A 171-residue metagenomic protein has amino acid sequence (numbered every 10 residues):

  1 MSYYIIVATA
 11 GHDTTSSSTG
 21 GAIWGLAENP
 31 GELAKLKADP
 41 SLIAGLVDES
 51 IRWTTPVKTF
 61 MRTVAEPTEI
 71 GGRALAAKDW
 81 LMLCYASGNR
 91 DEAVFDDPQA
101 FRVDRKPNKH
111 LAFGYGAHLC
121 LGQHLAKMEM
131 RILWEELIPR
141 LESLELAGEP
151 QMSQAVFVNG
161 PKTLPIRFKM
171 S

Functional and structural regions predicted by a protein language model:
M1-S171: Cytochrome P450
